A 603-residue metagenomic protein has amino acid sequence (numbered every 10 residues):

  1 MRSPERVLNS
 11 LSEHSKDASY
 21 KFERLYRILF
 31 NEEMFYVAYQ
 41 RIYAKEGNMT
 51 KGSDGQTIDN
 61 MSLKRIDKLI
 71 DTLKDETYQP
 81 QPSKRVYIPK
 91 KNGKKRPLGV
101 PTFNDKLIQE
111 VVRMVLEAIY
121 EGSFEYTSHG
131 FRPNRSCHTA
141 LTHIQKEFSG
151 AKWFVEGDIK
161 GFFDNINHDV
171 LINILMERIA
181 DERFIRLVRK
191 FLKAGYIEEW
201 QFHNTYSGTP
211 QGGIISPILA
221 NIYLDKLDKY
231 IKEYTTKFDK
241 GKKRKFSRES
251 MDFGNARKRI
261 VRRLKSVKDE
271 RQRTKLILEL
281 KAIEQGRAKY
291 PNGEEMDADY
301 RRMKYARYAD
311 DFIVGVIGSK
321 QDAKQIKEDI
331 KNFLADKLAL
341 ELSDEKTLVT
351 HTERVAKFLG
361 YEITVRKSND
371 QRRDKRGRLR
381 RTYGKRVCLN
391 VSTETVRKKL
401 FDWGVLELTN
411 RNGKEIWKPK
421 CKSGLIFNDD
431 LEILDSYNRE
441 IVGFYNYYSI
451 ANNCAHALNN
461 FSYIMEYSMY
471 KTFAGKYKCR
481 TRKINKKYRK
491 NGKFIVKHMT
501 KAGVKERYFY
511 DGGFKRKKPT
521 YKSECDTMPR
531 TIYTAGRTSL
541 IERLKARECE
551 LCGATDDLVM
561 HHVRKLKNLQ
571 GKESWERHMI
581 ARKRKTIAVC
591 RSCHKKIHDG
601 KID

Functional and structural regions predicted by a protein language model:
M1-D603: Non-catalytic terminal/accessory segments
